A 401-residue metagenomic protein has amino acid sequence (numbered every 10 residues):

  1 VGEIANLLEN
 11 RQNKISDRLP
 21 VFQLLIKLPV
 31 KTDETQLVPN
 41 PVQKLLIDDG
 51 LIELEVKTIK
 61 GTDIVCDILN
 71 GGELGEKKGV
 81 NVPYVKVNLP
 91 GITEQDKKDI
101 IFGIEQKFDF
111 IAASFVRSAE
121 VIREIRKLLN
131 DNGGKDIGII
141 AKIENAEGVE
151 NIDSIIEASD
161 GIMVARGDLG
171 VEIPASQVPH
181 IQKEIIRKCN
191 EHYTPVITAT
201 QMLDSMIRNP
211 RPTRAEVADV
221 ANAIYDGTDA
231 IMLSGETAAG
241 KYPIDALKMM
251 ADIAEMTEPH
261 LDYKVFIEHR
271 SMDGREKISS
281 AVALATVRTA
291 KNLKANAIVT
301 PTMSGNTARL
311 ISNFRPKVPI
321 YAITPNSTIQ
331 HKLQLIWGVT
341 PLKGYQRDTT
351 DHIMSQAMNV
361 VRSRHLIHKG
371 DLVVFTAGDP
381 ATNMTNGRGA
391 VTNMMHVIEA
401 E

Functional and structural regions predicted by a protein language model:
V1-P29, D33, L37-V38: Non-catalytic, charged/low-complexity accessory segments that flank nucleotide-binding cores of NTPase families
Q23, K27-E401: Non-catalytic helical/linker scaffolds that mediate oligomerization, partner binding, and domain coupling around large
